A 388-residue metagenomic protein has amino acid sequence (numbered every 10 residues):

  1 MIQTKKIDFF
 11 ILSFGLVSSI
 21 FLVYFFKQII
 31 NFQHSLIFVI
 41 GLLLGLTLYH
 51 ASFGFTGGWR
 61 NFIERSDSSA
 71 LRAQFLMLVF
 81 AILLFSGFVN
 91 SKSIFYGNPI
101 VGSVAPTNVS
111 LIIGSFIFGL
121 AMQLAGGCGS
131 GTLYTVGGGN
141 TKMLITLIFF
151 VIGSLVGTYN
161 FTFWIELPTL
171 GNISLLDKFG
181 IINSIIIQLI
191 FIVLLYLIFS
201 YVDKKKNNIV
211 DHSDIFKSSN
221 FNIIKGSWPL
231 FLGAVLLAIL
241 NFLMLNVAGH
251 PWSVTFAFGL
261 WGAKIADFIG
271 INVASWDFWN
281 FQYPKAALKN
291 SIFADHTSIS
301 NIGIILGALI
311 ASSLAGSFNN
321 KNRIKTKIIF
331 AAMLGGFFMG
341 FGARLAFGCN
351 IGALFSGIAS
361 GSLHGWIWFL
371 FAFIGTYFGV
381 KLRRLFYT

Functional and structural regions predicted by a protein language model:
M1-T388: Membrane-interfacial helix-loop segments of redox and metal-homeostasis proteins, especially TM-loop-TM junctions
